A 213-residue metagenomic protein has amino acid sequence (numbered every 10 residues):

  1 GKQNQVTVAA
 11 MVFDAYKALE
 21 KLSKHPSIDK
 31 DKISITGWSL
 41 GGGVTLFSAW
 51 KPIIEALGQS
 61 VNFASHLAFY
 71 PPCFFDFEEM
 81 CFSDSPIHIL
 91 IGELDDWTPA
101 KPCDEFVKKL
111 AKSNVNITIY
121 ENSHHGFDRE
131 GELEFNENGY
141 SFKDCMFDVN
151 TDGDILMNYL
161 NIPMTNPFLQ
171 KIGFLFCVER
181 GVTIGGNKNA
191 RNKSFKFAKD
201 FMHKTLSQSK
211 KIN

Functional and structural regions predicted by a protein language model:
G1-A10, S48-I53, N136, G173-R180: Cap/lid segment of the alpha/beta-hydrolase catalytic domain
V6-D84, L94-W97, K101: Primarily recognizes the serine-hydrolase "nucleophile elbow" in alpha/beta-hydrolase and SGNH/GDSL folds
D14, P102, K193, F197: Charged catalytic carboxylate motif
L22, P26, L110, M202: Hydrophobic pocket-lining residues that define ligand/cofactor binding sites across diverse proteins
I33, I87, N114-I117: Hydrophobic anchor at the start of a short beta-strand that flanks the dinucleotide cofactor-binding loop
I89-I91: Short beta-strand/loop motif that positions the catalytic acidic residue of the alpha/beta-hydrolase fold
C103-K112: Conserved loop-alpha-helix segment in the C-terminal half of the alpha/beta-hydrolase fold that carries the catalytic
N114-N213: C-terminal catalytic histidine-bearing segment of alpha/beta-hydrolase fold enzymes
